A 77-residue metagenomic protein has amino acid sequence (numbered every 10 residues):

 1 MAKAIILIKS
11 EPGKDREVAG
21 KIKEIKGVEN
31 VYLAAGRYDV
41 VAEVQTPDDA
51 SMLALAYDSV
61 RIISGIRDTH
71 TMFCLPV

Functional and structural regions predicted by a protein language model:
M1-V77: A compositional/biophysical signature of low hydrophobicity enriched in polar/charged and small residues
